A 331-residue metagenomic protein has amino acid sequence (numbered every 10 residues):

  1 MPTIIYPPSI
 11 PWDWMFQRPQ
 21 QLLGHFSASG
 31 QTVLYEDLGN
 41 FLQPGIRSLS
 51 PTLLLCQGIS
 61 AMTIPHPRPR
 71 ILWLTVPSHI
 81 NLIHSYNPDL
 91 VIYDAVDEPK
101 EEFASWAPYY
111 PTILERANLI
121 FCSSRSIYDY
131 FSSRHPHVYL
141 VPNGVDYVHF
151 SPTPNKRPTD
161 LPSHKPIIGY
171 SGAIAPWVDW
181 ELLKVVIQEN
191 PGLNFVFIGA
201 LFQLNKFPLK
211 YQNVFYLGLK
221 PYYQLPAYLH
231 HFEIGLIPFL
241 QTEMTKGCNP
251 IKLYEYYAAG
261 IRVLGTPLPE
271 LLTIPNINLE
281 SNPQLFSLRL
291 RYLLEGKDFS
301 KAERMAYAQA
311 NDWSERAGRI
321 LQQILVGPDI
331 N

Functional and structural regions predicted by a protein language model:
I5-L23, L34-R116, R125-S126: Extended catalytic core of nucleotide-activated donor transferases of GT-like folds
S126, V141-Y147, T153: Carbohydrate-associated surface elements
D160-V178, L183-I187, F195-I198: Conserved donor-binding/catalytic core segment of Leloir-type glycosyltransferases
L204-P226: Nucleotide-activated donor-binding/catalytic signature segment of Leloir-type glycosyltransferases, i.e., the conserved
H230-G247, I261: Acidic donor-binding loop of glycosyltransferase active sites
E255-G265: Short hydrophobic beta-strand element within catalytic cores of glycosyltransferases and related nucleotide-activated
L272-Y292: Change "using UDP/GDP/dTDP sugars" to "using nucleotide sugars
K297-V326: A charged, aromatic-enriched C-terminal amphipathic alpha-helix characteristic of glycosyltransferases across folds
